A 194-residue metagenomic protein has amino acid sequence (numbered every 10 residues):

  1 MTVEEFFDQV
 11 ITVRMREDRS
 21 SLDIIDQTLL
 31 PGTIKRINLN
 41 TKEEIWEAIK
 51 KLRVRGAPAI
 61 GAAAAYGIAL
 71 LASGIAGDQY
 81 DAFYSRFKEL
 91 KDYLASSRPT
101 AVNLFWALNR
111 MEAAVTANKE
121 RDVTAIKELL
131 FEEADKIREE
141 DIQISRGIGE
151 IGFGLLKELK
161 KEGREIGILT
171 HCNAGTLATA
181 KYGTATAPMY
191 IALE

Functional and structural regions predicted by a protein language model:
M1-E43, E47: Positively charged, low-complexity intrinsically disordered leader regions
R53-A63, G67-E194: N-terminal active-site beta-alpha-beta segment that forms phosphate/nucleotide-binding and substrate-recognition loops
